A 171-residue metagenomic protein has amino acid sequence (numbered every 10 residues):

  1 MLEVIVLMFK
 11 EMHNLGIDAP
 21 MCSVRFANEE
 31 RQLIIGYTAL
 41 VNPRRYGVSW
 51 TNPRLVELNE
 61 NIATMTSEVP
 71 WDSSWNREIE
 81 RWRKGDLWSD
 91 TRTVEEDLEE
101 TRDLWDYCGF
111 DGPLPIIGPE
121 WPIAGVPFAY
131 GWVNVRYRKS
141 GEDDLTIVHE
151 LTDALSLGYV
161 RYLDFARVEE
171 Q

Functional and structural regions predicted by a protein language model:
M1-L2, D164-Q171: Signal-transducing coiled-coil/dimerization helices and immediately adjacent hinge/linker segments that couple sensory
I5, W75-I79, V148: Hydrophobic packing residues in well-ordered alpha-helices of helical domains and bundles
I5-T38, I123: Short, hydrophobic-rich beta-strand element in sensory/regulatory alpha-beta domains
V6-F9, M21, P115-E120, W132-D144: A cross-kingdom feature marking solvent-exposed beta-strand/loop segments within repeated, beta-rich binding/scaffold
I17, V160-D164: Charged/polar positions within long, soluble alpha-helices
S23-W88: GAF sensory/regulatory domain recognition with acknowledged cross-activation on helical regulatory dimers
R92-Y130, S140: Helix-to-coil/beta transition segments that act as allosteric "coupling" elements at the rims of sensory or catalytic
K139-V160, E170: Amphipathic alpha-helical "output/dimerization" segments
